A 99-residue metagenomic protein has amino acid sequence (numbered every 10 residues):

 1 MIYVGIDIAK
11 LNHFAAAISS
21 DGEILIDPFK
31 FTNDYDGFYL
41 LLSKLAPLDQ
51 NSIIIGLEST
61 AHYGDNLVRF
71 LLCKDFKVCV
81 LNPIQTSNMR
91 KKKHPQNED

Functional and structural regions predicted by a protein language model:
M1-D99: Phosphate- and other anionic-substrate recognition elements at nucleic-acid/protein interfaces
